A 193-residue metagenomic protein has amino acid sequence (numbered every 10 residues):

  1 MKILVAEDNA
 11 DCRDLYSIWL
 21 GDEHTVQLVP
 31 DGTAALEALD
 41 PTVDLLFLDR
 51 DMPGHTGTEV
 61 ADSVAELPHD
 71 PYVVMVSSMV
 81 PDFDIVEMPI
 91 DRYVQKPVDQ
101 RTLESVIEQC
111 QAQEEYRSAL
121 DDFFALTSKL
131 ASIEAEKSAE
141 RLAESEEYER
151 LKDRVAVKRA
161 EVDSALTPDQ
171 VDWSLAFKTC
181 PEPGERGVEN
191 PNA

Functional and structural regions predicted by a protein language model:
E7: Conserved acidic carboxylate
A10-Q27, D31: Two-component/phosphorelay signaling modules centered on CheY-like receiver
L28-E37, G57-E59: Helix N-cap/capping motif at the beta->alpha junctions
L46-R50: Active-site residues of response regulator receiver
P53-G54, L67: The feature encodes the CheY-like receiver
H69-P81, V94: A short, hydrophobic beta-strand element within the central beta-sheet of small alpha/beta folds
L103-L120: Receiver (REC) domain switch/output surface
Y116-A193: C-terminal output/effector regions of signal-responsive regulators
